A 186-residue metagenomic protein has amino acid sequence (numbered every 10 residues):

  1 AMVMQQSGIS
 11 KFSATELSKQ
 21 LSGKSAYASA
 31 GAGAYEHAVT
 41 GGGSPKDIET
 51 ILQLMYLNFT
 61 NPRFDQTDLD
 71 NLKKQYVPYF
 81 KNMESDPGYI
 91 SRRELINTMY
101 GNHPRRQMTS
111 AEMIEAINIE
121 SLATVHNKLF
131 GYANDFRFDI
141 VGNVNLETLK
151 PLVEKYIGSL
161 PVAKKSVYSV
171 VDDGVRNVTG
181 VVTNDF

Functional and structural regions predicted by a protein language model:
A1, K165-F186: His/Glu-based metal-binding/catalytic segments typifying zinc-dependent metallopeptidases
A1-L21: Active/ligand-binding-proximal structured segments within catalytic/core domains that scaffold catalytic residues
E16-Y168: Charge-rich, well-structured scaffold segments of protease-associated domains
